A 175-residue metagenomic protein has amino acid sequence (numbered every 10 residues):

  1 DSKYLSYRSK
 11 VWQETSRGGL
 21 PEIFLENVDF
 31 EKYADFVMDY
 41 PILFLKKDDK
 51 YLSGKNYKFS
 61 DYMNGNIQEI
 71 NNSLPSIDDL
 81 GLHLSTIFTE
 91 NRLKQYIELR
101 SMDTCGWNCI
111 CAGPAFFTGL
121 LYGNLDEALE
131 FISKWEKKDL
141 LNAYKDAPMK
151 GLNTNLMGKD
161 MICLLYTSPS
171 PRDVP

Functional and structural regions predicted by a protein language model:
D1-R92: Loop-rich catalytic cores of soluble enzymes, especially ATP-dependent carboxylate-amine ligases and other
R8, E98-R100: Basic side chains
K47-Y51, Y57-E69, E136, A143 (+3 more regions): Short, solvent-exposed coil/turn linker segments
K94-Y96: Active-site lining segments that contact anionic ligands and/or coordinate catalytic metals
R100-L165: Substrate-recognition/cap regions that form aromatic- and gly/pro-loop-enriched pockets for small-molecule ligands
Y166-P175: Single conserved hydrophobic/aromatic residue that forms the stacking wall/gate of nucleotide- or nucleobase-binding
